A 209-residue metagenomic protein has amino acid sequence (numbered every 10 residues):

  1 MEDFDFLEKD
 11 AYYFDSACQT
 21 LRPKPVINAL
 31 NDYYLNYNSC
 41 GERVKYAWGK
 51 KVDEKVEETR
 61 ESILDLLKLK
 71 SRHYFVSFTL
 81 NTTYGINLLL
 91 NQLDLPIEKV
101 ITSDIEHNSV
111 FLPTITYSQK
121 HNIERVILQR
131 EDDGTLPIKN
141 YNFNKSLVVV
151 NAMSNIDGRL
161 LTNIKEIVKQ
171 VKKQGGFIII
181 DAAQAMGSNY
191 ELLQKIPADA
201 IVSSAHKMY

Functional and structural regions predicted by a protein language model:
M1-Y209: Pyridoxal 5′-phosphate
